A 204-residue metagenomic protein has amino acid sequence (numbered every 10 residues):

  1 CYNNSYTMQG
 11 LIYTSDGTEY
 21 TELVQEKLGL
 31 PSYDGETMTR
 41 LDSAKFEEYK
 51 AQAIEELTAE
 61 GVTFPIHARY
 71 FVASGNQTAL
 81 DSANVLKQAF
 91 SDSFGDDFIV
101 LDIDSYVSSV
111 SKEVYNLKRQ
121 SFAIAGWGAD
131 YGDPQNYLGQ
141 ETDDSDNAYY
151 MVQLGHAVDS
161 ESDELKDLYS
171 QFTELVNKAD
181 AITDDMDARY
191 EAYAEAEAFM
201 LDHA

Functional and structural regions predicted by a protein language model:
C1, L30-D42, D96-S111, N136-A204: Extracytoplasmic/peripheral linker and loop segments enriched in polar/acidic and small residues with frequent Thr/Pro
C1-D92: Append "and occasionally in soluble cytosolic enzymes with long acidic Gly/Pro-rich linkers
G61-F64, Y115-K118, L201-H203: Extracellular/periplasmic catalytic domains that process cell-envelope and extracellular macromolecules
F64-H67, G95-I99, K118-F122: Loop/turn elements at helix/coil->beta-strand transitions in domains of secreted/extracellular proteins
F71-G75, D104-Y106, A125-G128: Active-site-proximal beta-strand/loop segments in catalytic clefts of secreted hydrolases
N76-L80, S109-K112, D130-Q135: Flexible loop/turn segments at secondary-structure boundaries
N84-D92, S108-S121: Short helices/loops that flank or line small-molecule/ion binding pockets
F122-L138: Ligand-binding clamshell of periplasmic/extracellular solute-binding protein-like
